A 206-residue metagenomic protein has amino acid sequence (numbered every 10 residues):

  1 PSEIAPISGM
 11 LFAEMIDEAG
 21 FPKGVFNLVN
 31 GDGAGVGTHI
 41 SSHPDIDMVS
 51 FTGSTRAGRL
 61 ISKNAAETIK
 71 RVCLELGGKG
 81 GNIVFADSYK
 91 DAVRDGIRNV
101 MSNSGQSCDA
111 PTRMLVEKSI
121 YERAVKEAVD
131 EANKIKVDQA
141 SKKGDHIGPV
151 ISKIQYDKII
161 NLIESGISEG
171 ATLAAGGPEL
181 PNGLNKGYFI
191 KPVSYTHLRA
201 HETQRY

Functional and structural regions predicted by a protein language model:
P1, G177, L198: Nucleotide-sugar donor-binding loop of glycosyltransferases
P1-G24, D47: Conserved small-residue-rich beta-alpha loop and adjacent elements that most often cradle the phosphate/pyrophosphate
P1-S2, N30, T52: Short beta->alpha connector loops at strand-helix junctions that form conserved, small/polar/Pro-enriched
E3-I4, A34, E179: Flexible glycine-rich beta->alpha loop in the catalytic core of nucleotide-sugar glycosyltransferases
I7, G35, R123: Residues that form or flank phosphate/diphosphate-binding pockets in enzymes that use nucleotide phosphates
L28-I46: A structured beta-alpha segment of the ubiquitous adenosine-cofactor-binding alpha/beta core
S42-H43, M48, S54-Y195: ALDH superfamily catalytic-core signature
T196-T203: Conserved small/polar residues in nucleotide/adenosyl-binding loops
